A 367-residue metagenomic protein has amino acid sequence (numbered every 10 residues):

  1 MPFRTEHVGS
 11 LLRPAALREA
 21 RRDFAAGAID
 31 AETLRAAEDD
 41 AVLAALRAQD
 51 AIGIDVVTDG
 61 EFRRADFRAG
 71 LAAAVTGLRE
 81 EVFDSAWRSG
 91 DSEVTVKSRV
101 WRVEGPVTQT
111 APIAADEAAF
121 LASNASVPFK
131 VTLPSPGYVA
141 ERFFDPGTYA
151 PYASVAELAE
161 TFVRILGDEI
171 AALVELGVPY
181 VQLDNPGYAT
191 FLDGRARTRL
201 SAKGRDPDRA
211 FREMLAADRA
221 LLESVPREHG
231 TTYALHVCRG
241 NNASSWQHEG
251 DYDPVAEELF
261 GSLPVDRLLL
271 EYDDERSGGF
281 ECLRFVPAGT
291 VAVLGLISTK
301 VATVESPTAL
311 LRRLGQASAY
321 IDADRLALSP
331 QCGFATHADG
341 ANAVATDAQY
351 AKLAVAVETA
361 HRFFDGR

Functional and structural regions predicted by a protein language model:
M1-R367: Domain-level signal for soluble alpha/beta catalytic cores
